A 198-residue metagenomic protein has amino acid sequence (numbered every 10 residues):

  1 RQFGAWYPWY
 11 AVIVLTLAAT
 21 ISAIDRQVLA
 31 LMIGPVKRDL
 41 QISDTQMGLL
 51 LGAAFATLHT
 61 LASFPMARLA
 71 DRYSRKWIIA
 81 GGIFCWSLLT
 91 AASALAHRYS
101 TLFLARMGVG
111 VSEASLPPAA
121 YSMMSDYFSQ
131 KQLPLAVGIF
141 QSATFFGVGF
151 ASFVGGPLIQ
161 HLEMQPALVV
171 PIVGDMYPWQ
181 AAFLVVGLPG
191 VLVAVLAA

Functional and structural regions predicted by a protein language model:
R1-I24: Cytosolic juxtamembrane N-terminal segment immediately preceding the first transmembrane helix of multi-pass
Q27, F55-F64, A114, V148-G149: Residue-level signature of mid-helix packing/kink "hotspots" within the transmembrane helices of 12-pass Major
A30-L61: Extracellular/periplasmic helix-loop-helix junction of adjacent transmembrane segments in MFS-like secondary
P35, A67-R68, P157: Membrane-interface helix termini in secondary transporters
Q41, S74, L95-T101, S112 (+1 more regions): Helix-breaking motifs and short loop linkers at transmembrane-helix boundaries and internal kinks in secondary membrane
L61-S100: Conserved MFS/SLC helix-loop-helix module at the cytosolic interface between two early adjacent transmembrane helices
L104-T144: Cytoplasmic helix-loop-helix junction between adjacent transmembrane helices in 12-TM secondary transporters
F140-A198: Helix-loop-helix hairpin linking two adjacent transmembrane segments in secondary transporters
